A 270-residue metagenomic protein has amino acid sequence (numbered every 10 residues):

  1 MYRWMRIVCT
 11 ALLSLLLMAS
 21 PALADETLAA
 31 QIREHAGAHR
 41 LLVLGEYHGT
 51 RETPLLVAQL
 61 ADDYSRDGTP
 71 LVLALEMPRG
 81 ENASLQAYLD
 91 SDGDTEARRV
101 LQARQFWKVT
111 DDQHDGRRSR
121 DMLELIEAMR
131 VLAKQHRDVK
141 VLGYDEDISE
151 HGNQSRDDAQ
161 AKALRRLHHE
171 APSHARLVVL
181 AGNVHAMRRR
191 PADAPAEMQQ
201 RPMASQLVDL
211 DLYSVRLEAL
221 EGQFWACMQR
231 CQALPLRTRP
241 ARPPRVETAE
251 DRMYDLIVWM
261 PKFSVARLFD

Functional and structural regions predicted by a protein language model:
M1-C9: Bacterial N-terminal signal peptides that target proteins for export
Y2, A19-P21: N-terminal short leaders/motifs
V8-A19: Bacterial N-terminal signal peptides
L23-D270: Compositional signal for N-terminal targeting/processing segments
